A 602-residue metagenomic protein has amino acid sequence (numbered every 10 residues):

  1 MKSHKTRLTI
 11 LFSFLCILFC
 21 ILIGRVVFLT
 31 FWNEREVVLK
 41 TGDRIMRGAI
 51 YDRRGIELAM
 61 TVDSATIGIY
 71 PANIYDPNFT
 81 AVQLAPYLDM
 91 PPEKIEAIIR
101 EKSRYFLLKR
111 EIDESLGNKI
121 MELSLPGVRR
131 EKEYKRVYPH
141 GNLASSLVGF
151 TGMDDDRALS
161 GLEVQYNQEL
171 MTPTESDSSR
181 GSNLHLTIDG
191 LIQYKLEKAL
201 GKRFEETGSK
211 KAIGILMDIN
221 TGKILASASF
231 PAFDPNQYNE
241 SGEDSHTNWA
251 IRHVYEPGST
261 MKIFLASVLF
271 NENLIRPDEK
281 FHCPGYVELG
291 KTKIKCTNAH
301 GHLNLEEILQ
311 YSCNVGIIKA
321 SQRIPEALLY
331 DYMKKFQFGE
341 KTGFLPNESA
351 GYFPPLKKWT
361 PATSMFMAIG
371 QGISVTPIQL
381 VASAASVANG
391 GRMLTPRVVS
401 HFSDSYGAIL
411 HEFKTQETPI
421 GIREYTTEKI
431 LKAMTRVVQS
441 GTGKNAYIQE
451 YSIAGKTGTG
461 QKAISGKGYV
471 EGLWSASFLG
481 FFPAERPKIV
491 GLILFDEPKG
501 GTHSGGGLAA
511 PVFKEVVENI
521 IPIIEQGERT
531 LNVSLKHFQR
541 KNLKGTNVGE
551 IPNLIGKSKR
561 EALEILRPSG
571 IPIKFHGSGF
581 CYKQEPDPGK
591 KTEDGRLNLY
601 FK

Functional and structural regions predicted by a protein language model:
M1-Y238, W249, V254, P325-Q337 (+8 more regions): Periplasmic/cell-envelope proteins involved in peptidoglycan metabolism and beta-lactam response
M46-G48, S145, S477, P487-I489 (+1 more regions): Change "...and in nucleic-acid phosphodiester-cleaving endonucleases..." to "...and in nucleic-acid processing enzymes
E57-A59, G214, D218-S259, F264-F495 (+1 more regions): Beta-lactam-recognizing serine transpeptidase/beta-lactamase-like catalytic domain environment
E101-F106, Y138-G141, G351-L356, E450-T457 (+1 more regions): Amphipathic alpha-helical surface "interface" segments used for docking/oligomerization or membrane association within
A144-V148, K223, I263-F264, V381-A382 (+3 more regions): Short, solvent-exposed alpha-helical surface patches in non-cytosolic proteins
V254, H537-Y582, D587-K602: Extracytoplasmic Gram-positive cell-surface binding/anchoring modules and repeats
I409-T415, G507-I551: Short, gly/Ser/Thr-rich active-site loops of penicillin-recognizing serine hydrolases
